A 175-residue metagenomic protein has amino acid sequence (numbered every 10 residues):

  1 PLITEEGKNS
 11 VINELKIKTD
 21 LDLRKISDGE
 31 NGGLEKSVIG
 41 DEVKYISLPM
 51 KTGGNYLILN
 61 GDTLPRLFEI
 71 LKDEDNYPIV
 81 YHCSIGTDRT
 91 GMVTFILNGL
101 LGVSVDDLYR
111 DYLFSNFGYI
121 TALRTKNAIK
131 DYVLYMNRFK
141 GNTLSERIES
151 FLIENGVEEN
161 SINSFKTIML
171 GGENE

Functional and structural regions predicted by a protein language model:
P1-V80, M92-E175: Cys-dependent protein tyrosine phosphatase-like superfamily
I85, R89-T90: Ser/Thr-glycine-rich phosphate-binding loops at phosphate-binding pockets of nucleotides, nucleotide cofactors
